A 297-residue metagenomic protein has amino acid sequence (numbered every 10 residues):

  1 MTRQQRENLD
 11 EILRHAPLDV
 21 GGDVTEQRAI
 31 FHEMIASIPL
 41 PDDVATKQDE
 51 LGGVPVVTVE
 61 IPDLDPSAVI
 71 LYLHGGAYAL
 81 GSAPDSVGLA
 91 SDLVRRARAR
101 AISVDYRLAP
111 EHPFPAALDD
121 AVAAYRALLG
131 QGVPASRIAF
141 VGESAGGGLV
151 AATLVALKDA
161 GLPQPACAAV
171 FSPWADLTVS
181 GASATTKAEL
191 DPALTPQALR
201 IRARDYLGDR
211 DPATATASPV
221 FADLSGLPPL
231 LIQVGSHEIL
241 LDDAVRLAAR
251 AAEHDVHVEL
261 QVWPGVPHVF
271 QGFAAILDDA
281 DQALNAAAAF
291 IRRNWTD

Functional and structural regions predicted by a protein language model:
M1-L64, T296-D297: A glycine/proline-hinged amphipathic helix-loop "lid/cap" segment that gates access to hydrophobic ligand pockets
S67-G76: Short beta-strand element of the alpha/beta-hydrolase
P84-S103: Short amphipathic alpha-helix adjacent to the substrate-entry channel of hydrolases
H112-Q131, A287: Alpha/beta-hydrolase active-site loop
G132-S144: Alpha/beta-hydrolase fold nucleophile elbow
V155-R210, G226: Hydrolase active-site cap/lid region
L231-V234: Short beta-strand/loop motif that positions the catalytic acidic residue of the alpha/beta-hydrolase fold
A275-D297: Catalytic active-site module of serine/aspartate enzymes centered on a nucleophile-bearing elbow/loop
